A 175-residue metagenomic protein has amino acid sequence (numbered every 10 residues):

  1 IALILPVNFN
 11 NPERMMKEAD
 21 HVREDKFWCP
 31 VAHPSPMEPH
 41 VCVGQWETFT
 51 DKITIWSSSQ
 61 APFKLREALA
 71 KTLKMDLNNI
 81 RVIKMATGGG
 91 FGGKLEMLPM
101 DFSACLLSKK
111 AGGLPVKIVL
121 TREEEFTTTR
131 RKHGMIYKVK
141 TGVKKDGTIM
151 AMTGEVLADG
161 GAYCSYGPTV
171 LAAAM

Functional and structural regions predicted by a protein language model:
I1-M175: Structural alpha/beta core scaffold segments of enzyme domains
